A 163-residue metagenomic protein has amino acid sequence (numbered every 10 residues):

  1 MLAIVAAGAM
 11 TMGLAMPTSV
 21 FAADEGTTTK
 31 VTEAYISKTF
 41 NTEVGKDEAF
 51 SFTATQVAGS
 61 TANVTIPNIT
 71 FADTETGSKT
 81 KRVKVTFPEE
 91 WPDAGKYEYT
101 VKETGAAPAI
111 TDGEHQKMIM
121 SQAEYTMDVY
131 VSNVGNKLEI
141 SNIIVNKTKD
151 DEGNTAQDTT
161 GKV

Functional and structural regions predicted by a protein language model:
M1-V163: Solvent-exposed loop/turn and edge beta-strand elements of beta-rich ligand-binding domains
